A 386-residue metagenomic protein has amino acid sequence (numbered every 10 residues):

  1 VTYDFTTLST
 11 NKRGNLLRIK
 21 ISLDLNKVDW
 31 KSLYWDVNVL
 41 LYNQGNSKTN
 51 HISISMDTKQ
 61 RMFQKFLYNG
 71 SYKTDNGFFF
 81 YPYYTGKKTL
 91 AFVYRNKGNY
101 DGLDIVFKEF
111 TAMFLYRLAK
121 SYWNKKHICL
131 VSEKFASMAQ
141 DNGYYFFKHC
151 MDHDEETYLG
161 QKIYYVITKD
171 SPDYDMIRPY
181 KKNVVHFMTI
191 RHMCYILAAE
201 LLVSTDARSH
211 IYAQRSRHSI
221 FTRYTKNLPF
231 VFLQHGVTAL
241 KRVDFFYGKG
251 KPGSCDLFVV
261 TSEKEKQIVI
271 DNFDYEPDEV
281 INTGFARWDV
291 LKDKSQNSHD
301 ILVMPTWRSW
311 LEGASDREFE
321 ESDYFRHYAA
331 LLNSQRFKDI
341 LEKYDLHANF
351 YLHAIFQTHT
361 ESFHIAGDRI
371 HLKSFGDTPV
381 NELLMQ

Functional and structural regions predicted by a protein language model:
V1-F5, S9-W30, Y34-A199: N-terminal pre-catalytic "stem/leader" segment of glycosyltransferase-like enzymes
F5, H127-L291: Active-site and donor-binding regions of nucleotide-sugar-utilizing enzymes
L118-L130, K226-L228, K294-D300: A short, charged/proline- and glycine-enriched loop that marks the coil->beta-strand transition at the N-terminal
A139-D154, A286-I365: Conserved catalytic-core segment of nucleotide-activated headgroup transferases in glycan assembly
R191-M193, K338, N381, M385: Short hydrophobic/charged patches on amphipathic alpha-helices used for structural packing and interfaces
Q214, F232, F375-Q386: A donor-sugar binding/catalytic signature common to diverse glycosyltransferases and related nucleotide-sugar
E361-G376: Nucleotide-activated donor-binding/catalytic signature segment of Leloir-type glycosyltransferases, i.e., the conserved
